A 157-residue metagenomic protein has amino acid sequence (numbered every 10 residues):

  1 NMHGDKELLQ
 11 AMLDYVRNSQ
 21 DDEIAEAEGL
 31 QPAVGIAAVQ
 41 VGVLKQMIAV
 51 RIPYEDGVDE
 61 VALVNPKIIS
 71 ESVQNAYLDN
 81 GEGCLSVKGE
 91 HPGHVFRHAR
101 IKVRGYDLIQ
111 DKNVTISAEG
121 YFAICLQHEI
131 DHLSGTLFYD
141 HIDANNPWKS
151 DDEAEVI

Functional and structural regions predicted by a protein language model:
N1-I157: Positively charged
